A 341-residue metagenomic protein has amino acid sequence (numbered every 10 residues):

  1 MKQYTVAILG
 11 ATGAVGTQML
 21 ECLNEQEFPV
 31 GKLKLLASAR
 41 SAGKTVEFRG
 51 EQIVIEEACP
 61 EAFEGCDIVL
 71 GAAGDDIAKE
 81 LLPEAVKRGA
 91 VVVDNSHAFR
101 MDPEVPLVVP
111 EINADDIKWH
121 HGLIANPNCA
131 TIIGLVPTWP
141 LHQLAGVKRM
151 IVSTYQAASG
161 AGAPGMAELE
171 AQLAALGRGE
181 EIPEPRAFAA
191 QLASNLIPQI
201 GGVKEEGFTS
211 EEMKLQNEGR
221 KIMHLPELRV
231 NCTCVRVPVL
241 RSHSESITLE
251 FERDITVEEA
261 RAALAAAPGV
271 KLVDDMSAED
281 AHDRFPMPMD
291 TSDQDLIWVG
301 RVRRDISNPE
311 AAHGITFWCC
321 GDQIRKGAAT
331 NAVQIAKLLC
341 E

Functional and structural regions predicted by a protein language model:
M1-L192, E227-R229, A262, T291 (+4 more regions): N-terminal Rossmann-like NAD(P) cofactor-binding subdomain of oxidoreductases, focused on the glycine-rich
L20, Q216-R220, R261, A265: Generic solvent-exposed, charged/amphipathic alpha-helical segments that serve as macromolecular interface scaffolds
A39-S41, C129-A130, T154-A161, L196-V203 (+2 more regions): Glycine-rich beta-alpha junction loops
H120-A125, N195-E206, F317-C319: Helix-loop-beta segment of a Rossmann-like dinucleotide-binding subdomain
I124-L135, G207-Q216, G327-N331: A glycine-rich, Thr/Ser-enriched phosphate-binding loop motif common to dinucleotide/cofactor-binding enzymes
A193-L240: Oxyanion-binding "anion nests"
L228-E341: C-terminal active-site/capping subdomain that shapes the small-molecule cofactor and substrate pocket of enzyme
